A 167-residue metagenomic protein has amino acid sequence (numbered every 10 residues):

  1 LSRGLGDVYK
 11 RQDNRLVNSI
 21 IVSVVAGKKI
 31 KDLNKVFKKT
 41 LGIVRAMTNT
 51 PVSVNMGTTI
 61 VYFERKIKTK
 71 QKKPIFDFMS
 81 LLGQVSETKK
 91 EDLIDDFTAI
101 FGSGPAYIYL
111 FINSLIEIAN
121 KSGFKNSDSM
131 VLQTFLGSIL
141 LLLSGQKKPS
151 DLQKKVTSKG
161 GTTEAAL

Functional and structural regions predicted by a protein language model:
L1-Y9: Single conserved hydrophobic/aromatic residue that forms the stacking wall/gate of nucleotide- or nucleobase-binding
S19-S23, L33-T50: Rossmann-fold dehydrogenase core element
G27-I30: Membrane-interface segments of envelope glycosyltransferases acting on lipid-linked substrates or membrane lipids
D32, V36-G42, T58-D96, Y107-S144: Internal alpha-helical scaffold of NAD(P)-dependent oxidoreductase catalytic cores
I43-V44, I94-A99, P149-K154: Short pre-catalytic strand/loop immediately N-terminal to key active-site residues, enriched for Gly-Thr
N49-M56, L82: Conserved beta-loop-beta/alpha segment of the NTase-like Rossmann-fold superfamily that binds/positions NTPs
M130-L167: NAD(P)-dependent Rossmann-like dehydrogenase/reductase catalytic/cofactor-binding core
